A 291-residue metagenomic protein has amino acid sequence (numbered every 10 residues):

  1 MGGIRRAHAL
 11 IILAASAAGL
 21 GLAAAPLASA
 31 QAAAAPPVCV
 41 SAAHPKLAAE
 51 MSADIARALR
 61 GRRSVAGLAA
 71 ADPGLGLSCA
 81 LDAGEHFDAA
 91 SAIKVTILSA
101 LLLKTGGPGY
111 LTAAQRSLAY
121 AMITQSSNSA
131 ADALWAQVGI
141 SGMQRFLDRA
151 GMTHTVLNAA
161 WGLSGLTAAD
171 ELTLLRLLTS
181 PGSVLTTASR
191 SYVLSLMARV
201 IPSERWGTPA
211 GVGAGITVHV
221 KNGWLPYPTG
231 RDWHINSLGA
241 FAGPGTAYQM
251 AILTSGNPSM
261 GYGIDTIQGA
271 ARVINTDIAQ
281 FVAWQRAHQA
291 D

Functional and structural regions predicted by a protein language model:
M1-A34: Secretory targeting and sorting signals
A33-S41, L77-D82, L98-L101, T124-S127: Acidic/histidine-rich, surface-exposed loop or edge segments in extracytoplasmic proteins
A35-A66, A71-L75, L134-D291: Penicillin-recognizing serine hydrolase domain
G67-P73, A80, A89-S91: N-terminal Sec/ER secretory leader and immediately downstream segment of secreted/extracellular precursors
G76, H86-Y110, M122, M250: Active-site SXXK
C79-D82, Q115-R116, Q125-A130, T153-N158 (+1 more regions): Flexible glycine/proline-enriched surface loops and loop-helix/loop-strand junctions
D82-H86, N236: N-terminal post-signal-peptidase region of extra-cytosolic proteins
L103-A121, M143, S189: Short, well-structured active-site flanking segments
